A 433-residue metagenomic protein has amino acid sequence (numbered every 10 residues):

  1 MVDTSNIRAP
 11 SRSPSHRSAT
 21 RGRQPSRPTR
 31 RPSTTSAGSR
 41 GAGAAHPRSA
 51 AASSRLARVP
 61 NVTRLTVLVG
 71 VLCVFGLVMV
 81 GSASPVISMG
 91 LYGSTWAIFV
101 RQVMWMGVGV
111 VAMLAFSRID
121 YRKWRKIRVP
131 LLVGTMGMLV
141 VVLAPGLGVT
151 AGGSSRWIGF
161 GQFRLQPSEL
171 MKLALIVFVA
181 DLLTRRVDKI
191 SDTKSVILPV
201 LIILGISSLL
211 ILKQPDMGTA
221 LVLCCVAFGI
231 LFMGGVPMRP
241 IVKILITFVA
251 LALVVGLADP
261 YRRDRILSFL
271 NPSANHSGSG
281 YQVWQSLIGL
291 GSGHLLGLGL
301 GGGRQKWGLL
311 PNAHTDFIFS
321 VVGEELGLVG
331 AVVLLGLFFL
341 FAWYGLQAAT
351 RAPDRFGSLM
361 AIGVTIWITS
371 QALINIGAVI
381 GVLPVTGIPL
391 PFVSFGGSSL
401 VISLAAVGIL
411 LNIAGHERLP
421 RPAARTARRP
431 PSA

Functional and structural regions predicted by a protein language model:
V2-A52, N375-A433: A juxtamembrane structural motif centered on a specific transmembrane helix
S49, T66-S82, S88-Q282, S320-A378 (+2 more regions): Hydrophobic alpha-helical transmembrane segments of multi-pass inner membrane proteins, especially in bacterial systems
S82-S88, G303, S394, S399: Short linear Ser/Thr-Pro motifs
G161-M171, K213-P215, H294-G299, I388-I402: Glycine/serine-rich anion-binding loops at beta->alpha junctions that coordinate negatively charged ligand groups
H294-V329, A352: Long extracytoplasmic/lumenal interhelical loops at the membrane interface of multi-pass membrane proteins
